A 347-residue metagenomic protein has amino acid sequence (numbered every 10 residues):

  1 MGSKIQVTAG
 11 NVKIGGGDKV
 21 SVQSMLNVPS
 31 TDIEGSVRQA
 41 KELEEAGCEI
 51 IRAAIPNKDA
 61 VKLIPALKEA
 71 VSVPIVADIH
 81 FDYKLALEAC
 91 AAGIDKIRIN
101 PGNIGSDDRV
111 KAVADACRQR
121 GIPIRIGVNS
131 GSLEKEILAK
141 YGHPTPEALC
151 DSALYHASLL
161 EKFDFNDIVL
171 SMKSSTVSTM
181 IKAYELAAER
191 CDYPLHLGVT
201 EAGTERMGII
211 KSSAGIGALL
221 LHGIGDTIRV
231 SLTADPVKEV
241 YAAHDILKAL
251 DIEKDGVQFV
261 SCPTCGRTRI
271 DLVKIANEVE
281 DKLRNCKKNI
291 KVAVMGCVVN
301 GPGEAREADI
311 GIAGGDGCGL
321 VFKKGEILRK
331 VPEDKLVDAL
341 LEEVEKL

Functional and structural regions predicted by a protein language model:
M1-M25, R118, D281: N-terminal amphipathic alpha-helix/helix-capping segment at the start of soluble metabolic enzymes
G17-G35, A54, V73-F81, I137-C150 (+1 more regions): Active-site mouth loops of central-metabolism enzymes
V20-L26, I51-A53, I75-I79, I97-I99 (+6 more regions): Hydrophobic faces of well-ordered beta-strands that scaffold small-molecule active sites in alpha/beta enzyme cores
I33, E44-L67, R98-S106, I168-V177: Glycine-rich, proline-tolerant flexible connector loops at the mouths of alpha/beta enzymes
K58-I79, A112-I124, Y184-L195, V279-D281: Alpha-helix-loop-beta-strand connector modules within alpha/beta enzyme cores
A70-V73, A91-I97, R118-R120, A188-P194 (+4 more regions): Glycine-enriched alpha-helix->loop->beta-strand junction motifs that scaffold or abut catalytic
K84-R125: Hydrophobic or amphipathic alpha-helical targeting/insertion segments
N129, I137-R284: Catalytic alpha/beta core domains of metabolic enzymes, predominantly
